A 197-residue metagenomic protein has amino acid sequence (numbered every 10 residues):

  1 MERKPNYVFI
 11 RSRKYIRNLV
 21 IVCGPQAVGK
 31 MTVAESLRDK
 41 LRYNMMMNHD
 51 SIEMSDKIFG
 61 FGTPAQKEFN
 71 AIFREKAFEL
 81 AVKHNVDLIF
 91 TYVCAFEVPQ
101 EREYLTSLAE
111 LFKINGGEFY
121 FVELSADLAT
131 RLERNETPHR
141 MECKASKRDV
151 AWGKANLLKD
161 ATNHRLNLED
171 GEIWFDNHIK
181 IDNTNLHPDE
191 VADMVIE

Functional and structural regions predicted by a protein language model:
F9-R17, V82: Phosphate-binding P-loop
V22: Hydrophobic anchor at the beta1->P-loop junction of P-loop NTPases
P25: P-loop (Walker A) phosphate-binding loop of NTP-binding proteins
V28: ATP-binding Walker
M31: Walker A/P-loop
E35-V82: Conserved substrate/cofactor phosphate-moiety recognition/catalytic segment in nucleotide-dependent phosphotransferases
F69-E123: Glycine-rich phosphate-binding loop used to anchor ATP phosphates in small-molecule kinases, encompassing both
T137-E190: Small-molecule kinase domains that catalyze NTP-dependent phosphoryl transfer to phosphate-bearing small molecules
